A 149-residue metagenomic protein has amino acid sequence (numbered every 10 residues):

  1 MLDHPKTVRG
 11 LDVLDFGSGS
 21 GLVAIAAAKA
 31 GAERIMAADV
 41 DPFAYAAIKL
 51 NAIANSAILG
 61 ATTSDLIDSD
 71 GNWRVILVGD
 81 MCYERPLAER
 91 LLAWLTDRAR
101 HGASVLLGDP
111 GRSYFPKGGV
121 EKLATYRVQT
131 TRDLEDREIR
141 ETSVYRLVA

Functional and structural regions predicted by a protein language model:
M1-A149: S-adenosylmethionine-dependent methyltransferases
